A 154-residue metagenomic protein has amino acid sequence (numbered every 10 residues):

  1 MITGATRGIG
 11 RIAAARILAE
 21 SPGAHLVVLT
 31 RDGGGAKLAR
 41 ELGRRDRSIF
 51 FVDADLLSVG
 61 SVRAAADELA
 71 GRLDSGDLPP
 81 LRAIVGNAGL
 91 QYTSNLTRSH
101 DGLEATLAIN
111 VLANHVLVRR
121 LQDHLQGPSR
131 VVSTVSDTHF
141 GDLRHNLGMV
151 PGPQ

Functional and structural regions predicted by a protein language model:
M1-Q154: Rossmann-fold NAD(P)H-dependent dehydrogenase/reductase core
